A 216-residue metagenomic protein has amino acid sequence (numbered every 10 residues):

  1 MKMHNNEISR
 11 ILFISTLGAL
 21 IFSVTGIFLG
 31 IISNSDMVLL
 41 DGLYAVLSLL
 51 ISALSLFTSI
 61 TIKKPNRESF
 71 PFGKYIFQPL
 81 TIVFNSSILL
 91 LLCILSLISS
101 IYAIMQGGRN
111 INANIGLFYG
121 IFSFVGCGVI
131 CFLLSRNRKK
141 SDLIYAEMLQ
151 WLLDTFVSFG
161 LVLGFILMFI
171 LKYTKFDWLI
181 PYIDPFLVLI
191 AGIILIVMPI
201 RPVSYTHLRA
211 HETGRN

Functional and structural regions predicted by a protein language model:
K2, E7-I14, S33, M37-H211 (+1 more regions): Alpha-helical transmembrane segments and adjacent TM-loop junctions that form the membrane-embedded core of multi-pass
S15-T25: The first (N-terminal) embedded transmembrane alpha-helix
T25-G30, L47: Hydrophobic, small-residue-rich transmembrane alpha-helices and their short perimembrane loops in multi-pass membrane
